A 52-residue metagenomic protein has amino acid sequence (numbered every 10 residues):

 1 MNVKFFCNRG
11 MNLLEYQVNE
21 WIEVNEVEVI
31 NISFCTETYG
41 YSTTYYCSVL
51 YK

Functional and structural regions predicted by a protein language model:
M1-G10: A short, exposed loop/beta-hairpin motif centered on an aromatic-Gly-Thr core
I22-I30: Short secondary-structure junctions
V29-I32, V49: Hydrophobic beta-strand residues in large extracellular and virion-surface proteins
S33-Y39: Short, solvent-exposed loop/turn elements at beta->coil junctions and helix N-caps that rim active or binding pockets
Y41-K52: C-terminal edge-of-domain segments
